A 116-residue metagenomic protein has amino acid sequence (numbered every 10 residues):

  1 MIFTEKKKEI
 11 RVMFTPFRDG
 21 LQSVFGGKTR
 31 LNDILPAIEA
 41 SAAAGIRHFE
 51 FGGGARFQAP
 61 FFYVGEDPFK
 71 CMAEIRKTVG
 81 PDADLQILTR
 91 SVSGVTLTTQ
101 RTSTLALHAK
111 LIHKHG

Functional and structural regions predicted by a protein language model:
M1-E5, A37-A42, M72-K77: Short amphipathic alpha-helices and their capping/turn segments at secondary-structure boundaries
M1-F25, R76: N-terminal amphipathic alpha-helix/helix-capping segment at the start of soluble metabolic enzymes
E9, M13, R30-A37, G45 (+2 more regions): General structural feature for long, well-ordered alpha-helical segments within catalytic domains of soluble enzymes
E9-V12, G20-Q22, H48-E50, D82-L88 (+1 more regions): Structural preference for beta-strand elements that scaffold enzyme active sites
T15-P36, Q86-L105: Active-site mouth loops of central-metabolism enzymes
P36, A40-F61: Terminal or standalone catalytic/regulatory effector modules within metabolic enzymes and repeat proteins
G53-G116: Active-site beta->alpha loop and helix N-cap motifs at the rims of alpha/beta catalytic domains
